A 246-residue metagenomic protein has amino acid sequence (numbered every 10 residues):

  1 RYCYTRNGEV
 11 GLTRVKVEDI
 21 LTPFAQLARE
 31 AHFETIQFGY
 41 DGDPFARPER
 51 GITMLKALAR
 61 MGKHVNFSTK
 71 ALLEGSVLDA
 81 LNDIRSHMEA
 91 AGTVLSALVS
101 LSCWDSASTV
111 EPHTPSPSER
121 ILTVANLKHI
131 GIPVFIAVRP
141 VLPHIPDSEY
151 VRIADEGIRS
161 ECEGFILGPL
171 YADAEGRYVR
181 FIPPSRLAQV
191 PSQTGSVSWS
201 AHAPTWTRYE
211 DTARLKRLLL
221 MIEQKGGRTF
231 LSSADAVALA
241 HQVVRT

Functional and structural regions predicted by a protein language model:
R1-S96: Conserved Radical SAM active-site core
I20-F24, G51-M54, A80, I84 (+3 more regions): A general structural detector for well-ordered alpha-helical segments in enzyme core domains, enriched
I36-F38, V65-F67, L95-V99, V134-V138 (+2 more regions): Hydrophobic faces of well-ordered beta-strands that scaffold small-molecule active sites in alpha/beta enzyme cores
D41-D43, K70-L72, S100-W104, R139-P143 (+2 more regions): Active-site beta-loop-alpha junctions enriched in small/polar residues
L72-S76, V141-R152: Active-site glycine- and acidic-residue-rich loops that bind and position anionic ligands or nucleotide-like cofactors
M88-S106, E163-A172: Non-cysteine beta-strand/loop elements that form the S-adenosyl-L-methionine
S102-S106, H113, N126-D147: Conserved strand-turn element in the central/C-terminal portion of the radical SAM core barrel that lines
N126, S148-T246: Auxiliary Fe-S-binding modules of radical SAM enzymes
